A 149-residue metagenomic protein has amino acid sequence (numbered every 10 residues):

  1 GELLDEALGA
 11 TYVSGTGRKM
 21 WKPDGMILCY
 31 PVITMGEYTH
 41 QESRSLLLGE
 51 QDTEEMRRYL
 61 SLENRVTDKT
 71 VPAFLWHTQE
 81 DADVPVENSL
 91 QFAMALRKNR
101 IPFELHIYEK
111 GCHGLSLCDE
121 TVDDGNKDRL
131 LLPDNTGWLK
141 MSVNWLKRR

Functional and structural regions predicted by a protein language model:
G1-Q41, R57-R58, L62: Primarily recognizes the serine-hydrolase "nucleophile elbow" in alpha/beta-hydrolase and SGNH/GDSL folds
Y12, E50-R65, T70-V71: Active-site nucleophile elbow and catalytic-triad environment of alpha/beta-hydrolase enzymes
I27-Y30, W76, Y108-E109: Alpha/beta-hydrolase-fold catalytic nucleophile elbow
G36-E54, T121-V122, R129: Flexible, surface-exposed loop/gating regions in the mature catalytic domains of secreted/periplasmic hydrolases
K69, F74-H77, D81: Short beta-strand/loop motif that positions the catalytic acidic residue of the alpha/beta-hydrolase fold
Q79-A82, K110-C112: Acidic beta-to-alpha connecting loop that harbors the catalytic carboxylate
A82-Q91: Conserved alpha/beta-hydrolase "acid-adjacent" motif
L90, M94-R149: C-terminal catalytic histidine-bearing segment of alpha/beta-hydrolase fold enzymes
